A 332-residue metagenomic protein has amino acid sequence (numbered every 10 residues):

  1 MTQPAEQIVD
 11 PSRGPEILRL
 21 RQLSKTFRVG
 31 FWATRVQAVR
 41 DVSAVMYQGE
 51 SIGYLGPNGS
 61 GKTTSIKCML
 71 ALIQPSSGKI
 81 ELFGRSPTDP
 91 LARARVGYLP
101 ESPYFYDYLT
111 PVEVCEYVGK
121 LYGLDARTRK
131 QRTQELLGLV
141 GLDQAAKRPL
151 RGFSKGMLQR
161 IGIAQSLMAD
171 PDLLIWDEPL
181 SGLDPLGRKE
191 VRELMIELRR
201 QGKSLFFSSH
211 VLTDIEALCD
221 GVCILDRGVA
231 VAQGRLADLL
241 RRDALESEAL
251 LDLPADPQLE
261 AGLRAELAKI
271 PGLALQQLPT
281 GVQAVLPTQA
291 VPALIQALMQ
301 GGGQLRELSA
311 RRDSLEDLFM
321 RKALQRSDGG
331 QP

Functional and structural regions predicted by a protein language model:
T2-D10, P15, T288-P332: C-terminal coupling/interaction segments
P15-L18, Q22-D226, V231-A232: ABC transporter nucleotide-binding domains
R28, A92, G123, G162 (+4 more regions): A generic structural signal for secondary-structure junctions that act as hinges or helix/strand caps at the edges
S86, L253, P257, T288 (+1 more regions): Short loop or secondary-structure boundary microenvironments that flank and position key functional residues
P90, D107, A261, P292 (+1 more regions): Alpha-helical elements of the RecA-like P-loop NTPase motor core of helicases
T110, D125, R235, P287-A290 (+1 more regions): Short loop/turn segments at beta->alpha junctions
G141, K189, P271-Q276, Q304-S309: A short linear hydrophobic-aromatic micro-motif
R192-V285: ABC transporter nucleotide-binding domain
